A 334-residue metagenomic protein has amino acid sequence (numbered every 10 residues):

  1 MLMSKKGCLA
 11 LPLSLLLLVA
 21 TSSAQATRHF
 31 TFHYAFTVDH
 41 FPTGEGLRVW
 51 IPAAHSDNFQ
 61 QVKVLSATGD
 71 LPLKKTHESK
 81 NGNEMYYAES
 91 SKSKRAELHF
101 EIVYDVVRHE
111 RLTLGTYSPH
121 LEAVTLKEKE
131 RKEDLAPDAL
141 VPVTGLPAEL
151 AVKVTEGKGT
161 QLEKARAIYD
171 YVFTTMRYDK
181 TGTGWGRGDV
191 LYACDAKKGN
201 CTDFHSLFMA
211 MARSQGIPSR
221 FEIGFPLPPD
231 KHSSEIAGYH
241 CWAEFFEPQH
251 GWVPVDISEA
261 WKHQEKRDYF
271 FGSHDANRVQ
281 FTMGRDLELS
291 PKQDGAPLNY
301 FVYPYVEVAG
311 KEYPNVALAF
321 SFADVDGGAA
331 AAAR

Functional and structural regions predicted by a protein language model:
M1-P12: Bacterial N-terminal signal peptides that target proteins for export
A10-A20: Bacterial N-terminal signal peptides
A24-L112: Intrinsically disordered, low-complexity N-terminal segments that are enriched in acidic
P42, A54, V107, V152-E156 (+4 more regions): Sec-exported extracytoplasmic/periplasmic mature domains
E78, H99-D179, G184-D195: Acidic low-complexity segments
Q161-I168, K197-A212: Active-site nucleophilic cysteine motif
S206-D294: Hydrophobic/aromatic-rich core segments of domains that either
H274-R334: Low-complexity, Gly/Ser/Thr/Pro-rich intrinsically disordered linker/tail segments
